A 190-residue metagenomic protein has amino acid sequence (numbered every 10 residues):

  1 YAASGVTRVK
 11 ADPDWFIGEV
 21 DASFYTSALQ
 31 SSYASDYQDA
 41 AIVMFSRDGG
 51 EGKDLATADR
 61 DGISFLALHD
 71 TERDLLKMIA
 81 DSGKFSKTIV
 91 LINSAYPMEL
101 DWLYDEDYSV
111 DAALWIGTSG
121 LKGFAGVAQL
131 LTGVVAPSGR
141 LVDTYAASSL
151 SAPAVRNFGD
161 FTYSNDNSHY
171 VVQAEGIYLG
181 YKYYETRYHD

Functional and structural regions predicted by a protein language model:
Y1-D190: C-terminal non-catalytic regions of proteins with extracellular/luminal or membrane-system context
